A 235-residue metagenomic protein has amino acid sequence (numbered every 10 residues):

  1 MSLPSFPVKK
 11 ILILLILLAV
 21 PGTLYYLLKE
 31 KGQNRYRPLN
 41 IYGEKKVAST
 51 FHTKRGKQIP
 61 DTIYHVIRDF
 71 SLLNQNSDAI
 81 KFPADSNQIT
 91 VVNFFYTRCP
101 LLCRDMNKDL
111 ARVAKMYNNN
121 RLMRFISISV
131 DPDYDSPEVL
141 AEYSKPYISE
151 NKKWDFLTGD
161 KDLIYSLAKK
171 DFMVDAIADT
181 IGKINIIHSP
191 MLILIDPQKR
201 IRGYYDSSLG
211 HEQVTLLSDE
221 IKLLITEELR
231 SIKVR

Functional and structural regions predicted by a protein language model:
M1-I67: N-terminal targeting signals for export/organelle localization
I67-R68, T90, S189-M191: Short loop/turn microsegments at loop-to-beta-strand junctions
S71-L72, L194: Hydrophobic beta-strand positions
I80-L110, F125-I126: Short active-site neighborhood of thiol/selenol oxidoreductases, capturing the structured segment around
N107-L167: Structural microenvironment flanking redox-active thiols in thiol-disulfide oxidoreductases
K152-W154, Y165, F172-I177, I186-I193: Structural micro-motif
D179-R235: Thiol-/selenol-based redox modules, centered on thioredoxin-like and closely related oxidoreductase domains
